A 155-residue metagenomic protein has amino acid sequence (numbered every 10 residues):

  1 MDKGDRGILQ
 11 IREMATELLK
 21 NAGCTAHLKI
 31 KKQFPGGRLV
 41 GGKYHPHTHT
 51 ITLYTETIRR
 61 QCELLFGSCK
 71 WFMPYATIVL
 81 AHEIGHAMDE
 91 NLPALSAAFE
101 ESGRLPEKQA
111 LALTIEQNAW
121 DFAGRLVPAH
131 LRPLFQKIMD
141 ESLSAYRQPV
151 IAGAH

Functional and structural regions predicted by a protein language model:
M1-H45, H49: Basic, amphipathic N-terminal segments that precede the first structured/catalytic domain
M1-R6, K43, F72-P74, E107-L113 (+1 more regions): Long, well-structured alpha-helical subdomains associated with metal-dependent extracellular/ecto-lumenal hydrolases
K3-G4, C62-K70, G103-P106: Short, flexible/disordered intra-domain loops and linkers
L9, Y75-I78, H82, Q117-D121: A structural signal for well-ordered alpha-helical segments within the folded catalytic domains of diverse enzymes
K31-P74: Active-site scaffold of zinc-dependent metalloenzymes
M73-E100: Catalytic Zn2+-binding segment of zinc metalloproteases
E90-D121: Post-HEXXH active-site segment of zinc metalloproteases
